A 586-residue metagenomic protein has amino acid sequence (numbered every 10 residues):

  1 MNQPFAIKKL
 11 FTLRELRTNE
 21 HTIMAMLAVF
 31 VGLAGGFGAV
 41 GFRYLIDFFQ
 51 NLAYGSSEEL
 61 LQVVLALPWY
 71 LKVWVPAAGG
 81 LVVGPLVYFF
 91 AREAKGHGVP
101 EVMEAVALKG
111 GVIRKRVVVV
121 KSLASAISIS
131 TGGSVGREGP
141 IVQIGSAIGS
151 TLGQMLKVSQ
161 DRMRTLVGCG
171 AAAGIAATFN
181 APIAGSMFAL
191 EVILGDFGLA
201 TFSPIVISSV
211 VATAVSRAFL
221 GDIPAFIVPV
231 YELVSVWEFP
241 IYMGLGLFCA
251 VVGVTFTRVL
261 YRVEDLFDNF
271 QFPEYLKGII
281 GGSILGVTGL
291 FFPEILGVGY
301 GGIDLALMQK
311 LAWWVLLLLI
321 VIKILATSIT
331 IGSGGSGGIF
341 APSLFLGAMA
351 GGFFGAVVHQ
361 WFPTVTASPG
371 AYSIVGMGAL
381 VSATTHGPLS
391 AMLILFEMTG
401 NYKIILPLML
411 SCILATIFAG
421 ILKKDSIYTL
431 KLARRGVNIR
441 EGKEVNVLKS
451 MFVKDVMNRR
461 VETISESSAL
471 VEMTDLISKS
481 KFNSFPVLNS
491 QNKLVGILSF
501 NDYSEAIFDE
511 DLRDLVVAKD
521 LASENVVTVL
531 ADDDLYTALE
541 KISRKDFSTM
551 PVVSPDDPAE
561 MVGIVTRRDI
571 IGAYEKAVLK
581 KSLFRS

Functional and structural regions predicted by a protein language model:
M1-S450, K454-D455, R459-R460, I464-S484 (+2 more regions): Alpha-helical transmembrane segments and immediately membrane-proximal extracytoplasmic
Y428-R460, A469, T474-L476, L494-T549 (+1 more regions): Tandem CBS (Bateman) regulatory domains
F482-N483, S548-M550: Short loop/turn microsegments at loop-to-beta-strand junctions
V487, V552-V553: Short, flexible domain-boundary/linker segments around small modular repeats
